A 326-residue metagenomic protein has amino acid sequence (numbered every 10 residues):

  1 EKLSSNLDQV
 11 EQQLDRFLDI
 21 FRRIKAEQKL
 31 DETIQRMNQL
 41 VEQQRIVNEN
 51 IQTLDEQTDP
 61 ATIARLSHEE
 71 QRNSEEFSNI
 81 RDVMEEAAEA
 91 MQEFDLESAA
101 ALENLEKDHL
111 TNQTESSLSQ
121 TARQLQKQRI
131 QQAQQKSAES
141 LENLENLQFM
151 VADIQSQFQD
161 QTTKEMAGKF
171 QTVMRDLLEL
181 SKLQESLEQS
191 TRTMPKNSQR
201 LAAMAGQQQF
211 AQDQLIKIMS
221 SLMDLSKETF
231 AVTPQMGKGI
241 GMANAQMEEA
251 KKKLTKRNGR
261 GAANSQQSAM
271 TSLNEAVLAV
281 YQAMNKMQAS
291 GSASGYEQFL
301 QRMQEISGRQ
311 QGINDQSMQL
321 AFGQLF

Functional and structural regions predicted by a protein language model:
E1-F326: Extended alpha-helical rod segments
